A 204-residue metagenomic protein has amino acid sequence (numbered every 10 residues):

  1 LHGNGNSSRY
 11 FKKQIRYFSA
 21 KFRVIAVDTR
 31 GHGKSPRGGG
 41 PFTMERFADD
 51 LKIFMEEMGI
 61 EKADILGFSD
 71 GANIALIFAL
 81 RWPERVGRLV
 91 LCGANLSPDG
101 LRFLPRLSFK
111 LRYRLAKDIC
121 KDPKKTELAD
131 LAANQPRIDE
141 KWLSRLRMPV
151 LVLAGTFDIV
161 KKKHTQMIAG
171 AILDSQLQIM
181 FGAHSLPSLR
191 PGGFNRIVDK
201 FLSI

Functional and structural regions predicted by a protein language model:
L1-K34: Conserved HGGG/HGGXW glycine-rich cap/lid loop of the alpha/beta-hydrolase fold
H2-N4, A63, G67-S69: Conserved alpha/beta-hydrolase "nucleophile elbow" surrounding the catalytic nucleophile
R46-A63: Conserved acidic catalytic loop of the alpha/beta-hydrolase fold
N73-R81, G87-L115: Flexible "cap/lid" loop of the alpha/beta hydrolase fold
R114-L143, F157: Hydrophobic, aromatic-rich cap/lid helix
L146, V152-A154: Short beta-strand/loop motif that positions the catalytic acidic residue of the alpha/beta-hydrolase fold
I159-H164: Conserved alpha/beta-hydrolase "acid-adjacent" motif
A183-N195: Catalytic histidine-centered segment of alpha/beta-hydrolase-like enzymes
